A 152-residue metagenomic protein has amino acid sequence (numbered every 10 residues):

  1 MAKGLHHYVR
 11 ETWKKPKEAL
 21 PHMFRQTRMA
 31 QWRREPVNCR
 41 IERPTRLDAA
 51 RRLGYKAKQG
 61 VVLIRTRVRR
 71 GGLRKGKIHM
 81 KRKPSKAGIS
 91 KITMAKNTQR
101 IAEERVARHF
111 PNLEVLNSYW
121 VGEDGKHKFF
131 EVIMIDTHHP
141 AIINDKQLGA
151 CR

Functional and structural regions predicted by a protein language model:
M1-R152: Ribosome-associated RNA-binding proteins
